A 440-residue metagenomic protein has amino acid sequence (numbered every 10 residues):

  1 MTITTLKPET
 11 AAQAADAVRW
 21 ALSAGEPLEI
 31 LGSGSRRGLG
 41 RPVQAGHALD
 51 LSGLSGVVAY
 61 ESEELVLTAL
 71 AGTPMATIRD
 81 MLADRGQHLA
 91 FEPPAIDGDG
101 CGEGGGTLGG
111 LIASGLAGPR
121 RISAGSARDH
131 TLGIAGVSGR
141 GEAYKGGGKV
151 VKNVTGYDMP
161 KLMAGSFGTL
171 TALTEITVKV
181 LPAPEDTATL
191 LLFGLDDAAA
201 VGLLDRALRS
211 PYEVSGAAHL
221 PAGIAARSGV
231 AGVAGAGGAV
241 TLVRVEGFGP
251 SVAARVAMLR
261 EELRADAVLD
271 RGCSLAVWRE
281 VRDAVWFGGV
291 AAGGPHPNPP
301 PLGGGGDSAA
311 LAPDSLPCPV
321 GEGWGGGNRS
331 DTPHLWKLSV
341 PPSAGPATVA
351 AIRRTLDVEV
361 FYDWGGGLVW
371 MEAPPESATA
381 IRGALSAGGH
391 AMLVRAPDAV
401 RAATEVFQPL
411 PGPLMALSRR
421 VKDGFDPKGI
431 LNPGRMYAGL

Functional and structural regions predicted by a protein language model:
M1-L28, L51-G102, I112, L116-K149 (+3 more regions): N-terminal glycine-rich flavin-associated loop
G32, V243, M371: Residue-level signal for inorganic ion chemistry
L39-A45, S52, A267-G293, N328-L440: Conserved glycine-rich FAD pyrophosphate-binding loop
T77, D197-G202, P250-A257, A344-A351 (+1 more regions): Short, conserved charged micro-motifs
A113, L132-G293, G327-T332: C-terminal substrate-binding/cap subdomain adjacent to the FAD-binding core in PCMH-type and related FAD-linked
H296-N298, D307, D314, N328: Intrinsic-disorder-associated, low-complexity terminal segments enriched in Asp/Asn/His/Tyr and depleted of Lys/Arg
G303-G305, G321-G325: Glycine-biased, low-complexity coil/linker segments
